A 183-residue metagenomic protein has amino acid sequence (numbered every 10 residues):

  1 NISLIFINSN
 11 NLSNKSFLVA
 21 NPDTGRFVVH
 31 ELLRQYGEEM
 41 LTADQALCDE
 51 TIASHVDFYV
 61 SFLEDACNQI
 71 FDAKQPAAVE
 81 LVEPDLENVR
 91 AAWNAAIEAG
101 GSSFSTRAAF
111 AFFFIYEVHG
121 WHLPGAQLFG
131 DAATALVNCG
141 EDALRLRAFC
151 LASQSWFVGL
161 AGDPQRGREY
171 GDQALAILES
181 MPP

Functional and structural regions predicted by a protein language model:
N1-D57, E98-F113, S180: C-terminal boundary/linker of central alpha/beta nucleotide-binding cores
L4, T51, L81-P84, P124 (+1 more regions): Alpha-helical initiation/capping and key positions within long helical/coiled-coil segments
N14, W93-N94, G130-N138, D172-P183: Amphipathic alpha-helical segments of tetratricopeptide repeats
F17, V60, E64, I97 (+3 more regions): Helix-capping and short linker residues that terminate individual alpha-solenoid repeat units
M40, A66, P76-F157: Short, well-ordered secondary-structure microsegments that present a prominent hydrophobic/aromatic side chain
A46-E83: Amphipathic alpha-helical dimerization/coiled-coil segments that flank or bridge DNA-binding/regulatory modules
S54-F58, F62, N88-A91, L128 (+1 more regions): C-terminal ligand-sensing/allosteric alpha-helical core of TetR-family HTH transcriptional regulators
G120-H122, S155-P183: Extended non-membrane alpha-helical scaffolds
